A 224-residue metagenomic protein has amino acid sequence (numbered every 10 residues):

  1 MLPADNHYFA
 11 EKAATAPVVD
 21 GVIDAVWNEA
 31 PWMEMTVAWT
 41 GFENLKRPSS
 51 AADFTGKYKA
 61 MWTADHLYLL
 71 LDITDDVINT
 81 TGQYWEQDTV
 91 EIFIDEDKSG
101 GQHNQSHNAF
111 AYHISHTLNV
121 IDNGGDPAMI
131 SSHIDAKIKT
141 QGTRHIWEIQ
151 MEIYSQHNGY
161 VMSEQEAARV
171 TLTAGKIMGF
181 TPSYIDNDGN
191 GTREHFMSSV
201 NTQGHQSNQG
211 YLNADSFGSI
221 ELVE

Functional and structural regions predicted by a protein language model:
M1-E224: Structural preference for beta-rich elements and adjacent junctions enriched in aromatics
